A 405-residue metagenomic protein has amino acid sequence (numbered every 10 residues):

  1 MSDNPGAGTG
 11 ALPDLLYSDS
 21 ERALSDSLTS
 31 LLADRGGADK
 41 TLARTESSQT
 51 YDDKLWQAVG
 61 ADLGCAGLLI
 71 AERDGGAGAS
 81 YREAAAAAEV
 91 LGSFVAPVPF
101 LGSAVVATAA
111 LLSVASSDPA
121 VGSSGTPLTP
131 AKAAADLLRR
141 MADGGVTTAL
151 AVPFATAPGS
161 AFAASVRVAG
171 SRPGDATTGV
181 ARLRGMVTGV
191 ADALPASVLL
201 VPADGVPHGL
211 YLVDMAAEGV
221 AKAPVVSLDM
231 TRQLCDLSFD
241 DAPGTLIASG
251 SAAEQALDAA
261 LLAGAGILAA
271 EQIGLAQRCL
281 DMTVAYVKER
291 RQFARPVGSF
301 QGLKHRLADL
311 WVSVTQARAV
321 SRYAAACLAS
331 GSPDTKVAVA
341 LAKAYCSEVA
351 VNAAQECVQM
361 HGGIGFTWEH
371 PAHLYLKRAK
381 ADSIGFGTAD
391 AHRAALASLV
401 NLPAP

Functional and structural regions predicted by a protein language model:
M1-G92, D118-P130, L262-P405: Alpha-helical interface subdomain recognition
G36-S197, P202-A221: Glycine-rich flavin
L137-L138, L257, T283, A324: Generic hydrophobic alpha-helical segments
M186, A216, D240-A242, A379: Generic beta-structure capping elements
V190, P224-D229: Single-stranded nucleic-acid-binding OB-fold domains
A191-D192, A221-K222, L246-A248, Q277: Short helix/loop capping segments that flank catalytic or ligand/cofactor-binding pockets
L194, M230-R232: Short coil/turn motifs at beta-sheet boundaries
Q233-A263: A short, charged helix-loop
